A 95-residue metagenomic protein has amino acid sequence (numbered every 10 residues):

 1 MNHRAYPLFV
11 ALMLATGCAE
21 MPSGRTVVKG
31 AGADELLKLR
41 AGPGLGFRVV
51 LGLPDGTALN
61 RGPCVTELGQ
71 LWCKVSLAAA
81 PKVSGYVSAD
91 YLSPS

Functional and structural regions predicted by a protein language model:
M1-L8: Bacterial N-terminal signal peptides that target proteins for export
L14-G17: C-terminal motif of bacterial Sec signal peptides marking the signal peptidase cleavage site
E20-R25, R48, S76-S95: Boundary regions of SH3-family modules and the immediately adjacent low-complexity/disordered segments in eukaryotic
P22, A33, G69-L71: Short loop/turn segments at connectors of secondary-structure elements within structured domains
V27-K38: Short, basic/aromatic beta-hairpin or loop at an interaction surface
A41-D55: SH3/SH3-like (including bacterial SH3b) beta-barrel domains that bind proline-rich motifs or cell-wall ligands
L53-A89: SH3/SH3-like beta-barrel superfamily modules
